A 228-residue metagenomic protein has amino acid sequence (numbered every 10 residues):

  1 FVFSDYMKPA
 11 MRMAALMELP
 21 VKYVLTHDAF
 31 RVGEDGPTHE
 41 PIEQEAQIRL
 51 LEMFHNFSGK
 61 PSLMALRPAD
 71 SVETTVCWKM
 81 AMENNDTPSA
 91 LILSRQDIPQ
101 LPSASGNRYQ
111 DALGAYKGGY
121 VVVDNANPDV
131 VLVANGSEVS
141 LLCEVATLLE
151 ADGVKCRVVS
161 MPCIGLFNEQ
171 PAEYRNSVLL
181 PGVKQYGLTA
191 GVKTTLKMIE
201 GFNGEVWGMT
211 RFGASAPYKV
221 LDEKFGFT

Functional and structural regions predicted by a protein language model:
F1-K8, R12-A14: Long, structured ligand/cofactor-binding scaffold of large enzymes
M11-M13, P20-Y23: N-terminal alpha/beta PP-like core and its mobile active-site loop of ThDP/TPP-dependent enzymes
E18-V21, V183: Short glycine-/polar-rich loops that comprise or flank the Walker A/P-loop and associated switch/sensor motifs
L25, F30-A65, T74, M82-T228: Thiamine diphosphate
A69: TRNA-recognition modules of translation machinery and tRNA-sensing kinases, especially anticodon-binding
